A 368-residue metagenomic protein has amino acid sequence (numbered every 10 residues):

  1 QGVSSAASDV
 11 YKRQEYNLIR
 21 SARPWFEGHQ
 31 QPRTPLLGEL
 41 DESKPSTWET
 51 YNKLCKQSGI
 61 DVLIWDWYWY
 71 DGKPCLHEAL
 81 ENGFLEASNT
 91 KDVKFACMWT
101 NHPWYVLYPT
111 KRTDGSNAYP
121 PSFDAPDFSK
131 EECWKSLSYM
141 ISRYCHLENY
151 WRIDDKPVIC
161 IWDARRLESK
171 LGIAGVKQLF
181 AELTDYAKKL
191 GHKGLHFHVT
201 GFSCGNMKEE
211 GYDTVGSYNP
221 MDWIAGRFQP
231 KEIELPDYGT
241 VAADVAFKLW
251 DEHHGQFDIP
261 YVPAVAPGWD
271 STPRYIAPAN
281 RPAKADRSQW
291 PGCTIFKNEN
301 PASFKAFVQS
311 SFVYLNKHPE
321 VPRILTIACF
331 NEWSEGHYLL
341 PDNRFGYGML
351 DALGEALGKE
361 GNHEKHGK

Functional and structural regions predicted by a protein language model:
Q1-A7, Y11: Single conserved hydrophobic/aromatic residue that forms the stacking wall/gate of nucleotide- or nucleobase-binding
D9-E42, N101, L107-F123, P282-W290: Aromatic- and acidic-residue-enriched carbohydrate-binding clefts of CAZyme catalytic domains
E39-P45, W67-A79, W104-Y105, L167-K170 (+6 more regions): Acidic-and-aromatic substrate-binding clefts and catalytic sites of carbohydrate-active enzymes
P45-C97, P263: Aromatic-lined substrate-binding rim segments of carbohydrate-active enzymes
I64, N101-H102, P109-F123, M140-E168 (+1 more regions): Active-site groove signature of glycoside hydrolases
E86-A87, D124-I153, S311-H318: An active-site-proximal structural segment forming one wall of the substrate-binding cleft that immediately precedes
L137-Y150, P157-K305: Noncatalytic carbohydrate-binding groove/subsite architecture in carbohydrate-active enzymes
C293-R344, L357: Substrate-binding cleft of secreted/luminal carbohydrate-active enzymes
